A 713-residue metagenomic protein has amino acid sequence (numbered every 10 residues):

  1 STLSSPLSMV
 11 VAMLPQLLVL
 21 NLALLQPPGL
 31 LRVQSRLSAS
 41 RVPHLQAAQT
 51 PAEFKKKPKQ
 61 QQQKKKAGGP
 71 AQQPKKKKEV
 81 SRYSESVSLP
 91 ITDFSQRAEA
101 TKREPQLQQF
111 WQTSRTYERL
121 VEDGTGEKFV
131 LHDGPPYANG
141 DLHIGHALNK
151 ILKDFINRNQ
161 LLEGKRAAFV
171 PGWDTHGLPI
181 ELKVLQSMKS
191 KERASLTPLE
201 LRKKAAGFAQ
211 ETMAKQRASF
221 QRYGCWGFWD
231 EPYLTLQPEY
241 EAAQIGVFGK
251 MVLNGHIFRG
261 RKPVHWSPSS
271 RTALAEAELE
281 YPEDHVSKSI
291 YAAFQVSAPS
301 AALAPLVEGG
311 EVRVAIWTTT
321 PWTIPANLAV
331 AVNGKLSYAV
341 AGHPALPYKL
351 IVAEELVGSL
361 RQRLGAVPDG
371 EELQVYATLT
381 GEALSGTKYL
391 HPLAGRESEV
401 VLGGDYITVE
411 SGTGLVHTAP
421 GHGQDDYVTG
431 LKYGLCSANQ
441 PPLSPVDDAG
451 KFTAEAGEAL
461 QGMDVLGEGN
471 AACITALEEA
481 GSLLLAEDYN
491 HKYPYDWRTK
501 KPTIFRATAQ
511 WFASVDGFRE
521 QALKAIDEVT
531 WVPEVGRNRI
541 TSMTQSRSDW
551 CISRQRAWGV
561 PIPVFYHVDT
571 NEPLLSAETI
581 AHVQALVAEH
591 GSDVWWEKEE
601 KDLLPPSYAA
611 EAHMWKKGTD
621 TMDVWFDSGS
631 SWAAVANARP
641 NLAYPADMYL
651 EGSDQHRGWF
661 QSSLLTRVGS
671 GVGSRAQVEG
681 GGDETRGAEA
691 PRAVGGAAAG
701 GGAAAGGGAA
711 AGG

Functional and structural regions predicted by a protein language model:
S1-T2, A703-G712: Low-complexity/repetitive intrinsically disordered segments
L3-S35: N-terminal chloroplast transit peptides
P28-A48: N-terminal, immediately post-signal peptide pro-regions of secreted/luminal proteins
A48-P347, A419-K432, N439-A456, A480-A522 (+3 more regions): N-terminal, positively charged nucleic-acid-binding surface of large information/translation enzymes
Y137-P171, L182, Q186-M188, H265-T272 (+9 more regions): Conserved active-site neighborhood of enzyme catalytic/cofactor-binding cores
D154, R166, A326-D447, I474 (+4 more regions): Catalytic alpha/beta core of large soluble enzyme barrels
G381-G386, E458-N470: A glycine-biased structural micro-motif
E478-R498, K601-D620: Short acidic, Pro/Gly- and aromatic-enriched capping/linker segments at domain boundaries
